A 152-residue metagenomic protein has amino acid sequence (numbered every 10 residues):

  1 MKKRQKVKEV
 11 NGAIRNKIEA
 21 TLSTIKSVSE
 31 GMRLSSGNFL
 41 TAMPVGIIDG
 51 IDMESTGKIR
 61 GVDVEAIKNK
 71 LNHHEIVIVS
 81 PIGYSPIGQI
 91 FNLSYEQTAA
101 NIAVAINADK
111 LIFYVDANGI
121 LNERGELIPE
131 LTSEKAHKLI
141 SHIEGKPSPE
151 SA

Functional and structural regions predicted by a protein language model:
M1-A152: Nucleotide/pyrophosphate-binding catalytic subdomain
